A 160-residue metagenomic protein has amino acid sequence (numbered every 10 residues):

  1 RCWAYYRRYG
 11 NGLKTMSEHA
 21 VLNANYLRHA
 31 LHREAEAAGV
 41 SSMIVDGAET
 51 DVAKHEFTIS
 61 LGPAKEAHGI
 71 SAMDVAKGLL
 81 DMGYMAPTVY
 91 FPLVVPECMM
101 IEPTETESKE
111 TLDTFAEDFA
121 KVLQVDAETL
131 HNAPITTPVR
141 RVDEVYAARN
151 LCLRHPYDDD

Functional and structural regions predicted by a protein language model:
Y5-D160: Non-catalytic terminal extensions of PLP-dependent enzymes
